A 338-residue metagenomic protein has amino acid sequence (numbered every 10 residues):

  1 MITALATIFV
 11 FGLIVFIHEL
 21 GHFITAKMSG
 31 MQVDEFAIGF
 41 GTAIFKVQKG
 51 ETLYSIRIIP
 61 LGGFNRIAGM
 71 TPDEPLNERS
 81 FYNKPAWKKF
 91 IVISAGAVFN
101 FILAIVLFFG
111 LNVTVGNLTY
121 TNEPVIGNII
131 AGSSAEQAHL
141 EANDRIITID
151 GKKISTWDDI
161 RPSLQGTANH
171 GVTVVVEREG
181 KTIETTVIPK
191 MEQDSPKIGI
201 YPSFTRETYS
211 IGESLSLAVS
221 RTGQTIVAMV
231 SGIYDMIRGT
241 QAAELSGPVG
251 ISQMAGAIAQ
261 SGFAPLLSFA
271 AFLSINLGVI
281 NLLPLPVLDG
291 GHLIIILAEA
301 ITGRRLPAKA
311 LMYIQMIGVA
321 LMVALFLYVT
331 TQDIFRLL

Functional and structural regions predicted by a protein language model:
I2-L76, L283-T302: Small-residue-rich helix-interface/hinge motifs
T3, T7, P85-I93, P265-F269: Residue-level signature of transmembrane alpha-helical entry/exit and packing/kink sites in multi-pass membrane
F11-V15, R66, N100, A104 (+3 more regions): Alpha-helical transmembrane segments of multi-pass membrane proteins
F45-Q48, G116, E123, N128 (+2 more regions): Membrane interface segments of multi-pass transport proteins and intramembrane proteases
M70-W87, A95, F99-V249, Q253: PDZ peptide-recognition modules
Y234-G239, S274-L288: Transmembrane alpha-helix interface/packing and boundary motifs in multi-pass membrane proteins, characterized by
L266-G278, R304: Alpha-helical transmembrane segments of multi-pass integral membrane proteins
L327-L338: Juxtamembrane boundary at the C-terminal end of a transmembrane helix
